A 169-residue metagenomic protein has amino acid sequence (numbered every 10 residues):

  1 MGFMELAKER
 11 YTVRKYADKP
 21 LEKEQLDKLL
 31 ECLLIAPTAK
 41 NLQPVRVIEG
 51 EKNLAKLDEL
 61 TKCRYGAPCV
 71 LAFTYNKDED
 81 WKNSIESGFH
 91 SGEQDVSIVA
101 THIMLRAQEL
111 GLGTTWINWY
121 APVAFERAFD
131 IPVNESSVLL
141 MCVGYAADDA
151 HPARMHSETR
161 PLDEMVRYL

Functional and structural regions predicted by a protein language model:
M1-L169: Acidic, surface-exposed loops and disordered segments
